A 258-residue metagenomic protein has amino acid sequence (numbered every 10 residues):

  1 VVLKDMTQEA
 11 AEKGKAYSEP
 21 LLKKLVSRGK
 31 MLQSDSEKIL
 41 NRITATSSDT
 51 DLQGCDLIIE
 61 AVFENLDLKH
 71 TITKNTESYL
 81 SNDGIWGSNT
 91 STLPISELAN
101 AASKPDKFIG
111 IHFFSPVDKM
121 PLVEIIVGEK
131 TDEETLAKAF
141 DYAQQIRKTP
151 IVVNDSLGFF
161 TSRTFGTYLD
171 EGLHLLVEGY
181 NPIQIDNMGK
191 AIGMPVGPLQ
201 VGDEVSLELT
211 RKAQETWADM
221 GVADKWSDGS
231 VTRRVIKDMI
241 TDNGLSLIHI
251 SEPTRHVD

Functional and structural regions predicted by a protein language model:
V1-S251, R255: N-terminal glycine-rich phosphate-binding loop for ADP-containing cofactors
